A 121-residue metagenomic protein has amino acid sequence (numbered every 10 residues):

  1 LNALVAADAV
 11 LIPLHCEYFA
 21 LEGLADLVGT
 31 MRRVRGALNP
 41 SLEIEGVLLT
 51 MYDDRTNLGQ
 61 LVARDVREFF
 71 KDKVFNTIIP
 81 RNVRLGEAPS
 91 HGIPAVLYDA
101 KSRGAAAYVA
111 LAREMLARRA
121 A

Functional and structural regions predicted by a protein language model:
L1-V83: Conserved catalytic-core segment of NTP-binding enzymes
L38, G104, E114-M115: Short, charged/polar low-complexity linear motifs in solvent-exposed/disordered segments
L38, G92-V96, A121: A general structural signal for short secondary-structure boundary/capping elements
A88-A110: C-terminal boundary of histidine-terminating zinc-finger modules
A110-A121: C-terminal alpha-helix
